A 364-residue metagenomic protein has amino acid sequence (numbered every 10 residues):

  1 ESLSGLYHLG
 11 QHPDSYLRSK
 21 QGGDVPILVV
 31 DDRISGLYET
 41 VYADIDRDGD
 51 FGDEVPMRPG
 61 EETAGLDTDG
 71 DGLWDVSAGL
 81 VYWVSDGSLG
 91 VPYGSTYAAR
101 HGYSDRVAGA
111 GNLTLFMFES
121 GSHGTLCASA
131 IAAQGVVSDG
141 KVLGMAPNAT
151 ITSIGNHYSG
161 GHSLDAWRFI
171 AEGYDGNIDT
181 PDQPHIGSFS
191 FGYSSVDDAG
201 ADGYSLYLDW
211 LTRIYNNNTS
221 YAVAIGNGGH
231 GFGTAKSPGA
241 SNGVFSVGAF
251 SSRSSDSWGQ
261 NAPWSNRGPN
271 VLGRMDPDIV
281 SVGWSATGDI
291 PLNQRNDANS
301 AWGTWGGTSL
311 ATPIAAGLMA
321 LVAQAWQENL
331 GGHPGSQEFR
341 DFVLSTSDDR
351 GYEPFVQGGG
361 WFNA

Functional and structural regions predicted by a protein language model:
E1, L6-G10, S19-G23, V30-Y38 (+10 more regions): Subtilisin-like serine protease catalytic core
D14, G22-P26, T125, G135-D139 (+3 more regions): Short alpha-helical segments and helix-capping/turn motifs at coil-helix boundaries
V81-R106, K236-A320: Extracellular S/T/G-rich loop segment that most often corresponds to the catalytic His/Ser-adjacent loop
G124, A128, L164-W167, S205-D209 (+7 more regions): Extracytoplasmic/secreted envelope proteins and their assembly/folding machinery, especially bacterial periplasmic
A128-I131, T152-H157, T234-S237, G283-F355: Hydrolase catalytic cores
A132-V136, A171-D175, D209-N216, A249-S252 (+2 more regions): Sec-exported extracytoplasmic/periplasmic mature domains
D182-G288, L344-S347: Catalytic-core segments of hydrolase enzymes
E353, W361-A364: Secreted peptidase-domain scaffold signal
